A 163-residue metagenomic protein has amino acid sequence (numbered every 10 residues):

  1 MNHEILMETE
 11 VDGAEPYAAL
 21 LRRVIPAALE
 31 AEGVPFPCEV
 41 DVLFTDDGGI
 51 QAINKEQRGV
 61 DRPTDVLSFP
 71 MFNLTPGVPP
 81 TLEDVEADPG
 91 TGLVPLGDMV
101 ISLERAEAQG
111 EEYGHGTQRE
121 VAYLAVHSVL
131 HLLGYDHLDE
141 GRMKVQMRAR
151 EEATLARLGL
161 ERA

Functional and structural regions predicted by a protein language model:
M1-A122, L130-A163: An acidic/histidine-cluster motif and surrounding catalytic segment that typifies divalent-metal-assisted enzyme active
